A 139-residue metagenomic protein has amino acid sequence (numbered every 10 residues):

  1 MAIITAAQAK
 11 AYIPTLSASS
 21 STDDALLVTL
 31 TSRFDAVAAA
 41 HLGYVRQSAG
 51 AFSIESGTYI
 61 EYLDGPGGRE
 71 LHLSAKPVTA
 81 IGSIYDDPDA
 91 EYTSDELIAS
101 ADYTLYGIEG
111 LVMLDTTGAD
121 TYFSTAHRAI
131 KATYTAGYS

Functional and structural regions predicted by a protein language model:
M1-S139: Divalent metal-cofactor coordination and adjacent catalytic microenvironments
